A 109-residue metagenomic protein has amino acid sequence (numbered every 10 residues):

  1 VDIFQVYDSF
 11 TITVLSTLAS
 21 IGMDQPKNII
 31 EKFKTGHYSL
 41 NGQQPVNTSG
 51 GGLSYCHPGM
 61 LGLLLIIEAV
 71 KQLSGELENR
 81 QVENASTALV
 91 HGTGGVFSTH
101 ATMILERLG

Functional and structural regions predicted by a protein language model:
D2-G109: Claisen-condensing/thiolase-fold acyl-transfer catalytic domains that form or cleave C-C bonds in fatty acid
